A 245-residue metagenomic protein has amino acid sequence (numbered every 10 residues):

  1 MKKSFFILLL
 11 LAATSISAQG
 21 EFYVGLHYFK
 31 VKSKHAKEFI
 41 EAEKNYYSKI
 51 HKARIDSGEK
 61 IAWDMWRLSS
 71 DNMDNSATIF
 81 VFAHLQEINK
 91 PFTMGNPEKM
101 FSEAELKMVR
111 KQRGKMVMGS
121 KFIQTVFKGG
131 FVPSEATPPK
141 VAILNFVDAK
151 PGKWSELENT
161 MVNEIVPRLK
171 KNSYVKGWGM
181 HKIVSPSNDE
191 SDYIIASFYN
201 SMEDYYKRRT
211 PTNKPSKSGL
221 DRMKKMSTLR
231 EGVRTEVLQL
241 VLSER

Functional and structural regions predicted by a protein language model:
M1-K2, N213: Generic cytosolic/nucleocytoplasmic N-terminal low-complexity/intrinsically disordered segments
K3-T14: Sec-dependent N-terminal signal peptides
A18-S102, M108-R245: Short S/T/G/P-rich N-terminal loop/turn motif that feeds into the first structured element of a domain
